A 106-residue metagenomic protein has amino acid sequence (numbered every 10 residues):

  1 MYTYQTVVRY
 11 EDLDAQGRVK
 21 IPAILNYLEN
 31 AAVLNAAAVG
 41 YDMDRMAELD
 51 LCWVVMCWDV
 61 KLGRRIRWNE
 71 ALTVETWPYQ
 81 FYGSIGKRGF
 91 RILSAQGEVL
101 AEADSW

Functional and structural regions predicted by a protein language model:
M1-V55, E102: Hot-dog-fold acyl-thioester-processing enzymes
Y2, K61-W106: HotDog/MaoC-like acyl-thioester-processing domains
L51-R65: Small beta-barrel nucleic-acid-binding modules, principally OB-folds
